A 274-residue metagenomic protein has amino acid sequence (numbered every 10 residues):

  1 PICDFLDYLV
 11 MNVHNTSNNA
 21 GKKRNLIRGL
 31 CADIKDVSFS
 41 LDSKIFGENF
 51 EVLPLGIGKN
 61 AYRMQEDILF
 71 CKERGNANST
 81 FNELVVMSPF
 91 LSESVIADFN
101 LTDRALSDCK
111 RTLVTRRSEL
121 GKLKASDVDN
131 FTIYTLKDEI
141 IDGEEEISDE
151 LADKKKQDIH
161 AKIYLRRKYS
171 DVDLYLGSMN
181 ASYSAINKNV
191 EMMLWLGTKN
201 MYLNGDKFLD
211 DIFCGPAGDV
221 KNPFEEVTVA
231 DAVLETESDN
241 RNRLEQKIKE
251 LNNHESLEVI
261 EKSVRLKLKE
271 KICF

Functional and structural regions predicted by a protein language model:
P1-F274: PLD/PLD-like phosphodiesterase catalytic module centered on the HKD motif
